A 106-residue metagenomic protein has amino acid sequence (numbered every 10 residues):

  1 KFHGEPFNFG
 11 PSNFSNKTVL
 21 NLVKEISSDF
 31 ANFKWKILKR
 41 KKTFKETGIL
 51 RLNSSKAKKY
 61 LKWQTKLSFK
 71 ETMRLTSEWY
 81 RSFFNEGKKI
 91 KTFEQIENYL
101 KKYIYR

Functional and structural regions predicted by a protein language model:
K1-R106: C-terminal substrate-binding subdomain of Rossmann-fold SDR/epimerase-dehydratase oxidoreductases
